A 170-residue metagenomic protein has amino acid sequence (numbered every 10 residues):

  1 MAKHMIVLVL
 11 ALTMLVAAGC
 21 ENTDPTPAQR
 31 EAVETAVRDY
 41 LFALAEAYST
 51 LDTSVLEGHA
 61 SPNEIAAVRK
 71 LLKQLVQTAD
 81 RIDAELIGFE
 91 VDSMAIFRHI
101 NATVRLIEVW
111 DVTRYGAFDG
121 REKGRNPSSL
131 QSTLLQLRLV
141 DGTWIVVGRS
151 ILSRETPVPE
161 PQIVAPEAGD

Functional and structural regions predicted by a protein language model:
M1-V7: Bacterial N-terminal signal peptides that target proteins for export
V7-A17: Bacterial N-terminal signal peptides
M14-V16, D80, E85, V140: Short, structurally constrained coil/turn elements that cap an alpha-helix or connect an alpha-helix to the following
A18-S54, G58-I65, Q74: Short, low-complexity N-terminal intrinsically disordered segments enriched in polar/charged residues
T53-T103, D111-G116: Short solvent-exposed beta->alpha transition segments
H99-D170: Exposed beta-sheet edge and beta->alpha loop/turn motif
